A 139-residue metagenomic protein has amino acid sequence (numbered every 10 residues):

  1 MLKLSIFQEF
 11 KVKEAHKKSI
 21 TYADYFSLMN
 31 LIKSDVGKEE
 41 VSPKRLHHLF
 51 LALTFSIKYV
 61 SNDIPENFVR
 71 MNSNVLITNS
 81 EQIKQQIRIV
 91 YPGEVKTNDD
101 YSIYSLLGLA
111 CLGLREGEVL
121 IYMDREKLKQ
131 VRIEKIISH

Functional and structural regions predicted by a protein language model:
M1-E66: N-terminal intrinsically disordered, low-complexity, charge/repeat-rich segments that act as generic
H47-G93: Long amphipathic N-terminal alpha/beta scaffold segment
I57, V95-L106: Short, structured beta-strand/loop micro-motifs enriched in basic residues and often containing a Trp
N62, L106, K127: Histidine- and aromatic-rich ligand-binding microenvironments
F68-S80, K84-I87, C111, E116-M123 (+1 more regions): FKBP-type peptidyl-prolyl cis-trans isomerase
E94, S138: Residues that form or immediately flank small-molecule/cofactor binding pockets and catalytic motifs
